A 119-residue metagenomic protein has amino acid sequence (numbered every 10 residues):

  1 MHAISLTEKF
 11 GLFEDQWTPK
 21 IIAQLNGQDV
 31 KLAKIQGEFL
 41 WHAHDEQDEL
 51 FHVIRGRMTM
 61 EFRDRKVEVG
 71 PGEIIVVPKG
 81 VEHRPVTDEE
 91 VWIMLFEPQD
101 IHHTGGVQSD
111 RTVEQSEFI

Functional and structural regions predicted by a protein language model:
H2-F10, A23, D88-I119: Double-stranded beta-helix
L6-W41, Q47, F96, G105: A short glycine-rich, His/Asp/Glu-containing loop-to-beta-strand
N26, I54-R55, G70-P71, E89: A cytosolic small-molecule/anion-sensing beta-strand core signal
Q28-D29, M58, R65, V81: Short acidic/polar mixed-charge low-complexity motifs
K34-I35, H44-F62: Short, conserved beta-strand element in jelly-roll/cupin
H42, M60-E61, V77, E82-D88 (+1 more regions): Short beta-strand His + acidic residue motifs that chelate non-heme Fe in jelly-roll/DSBH and cupin folds
R63-K79: Short acidic-glycine-tyrosine-enriched beta hairpin
